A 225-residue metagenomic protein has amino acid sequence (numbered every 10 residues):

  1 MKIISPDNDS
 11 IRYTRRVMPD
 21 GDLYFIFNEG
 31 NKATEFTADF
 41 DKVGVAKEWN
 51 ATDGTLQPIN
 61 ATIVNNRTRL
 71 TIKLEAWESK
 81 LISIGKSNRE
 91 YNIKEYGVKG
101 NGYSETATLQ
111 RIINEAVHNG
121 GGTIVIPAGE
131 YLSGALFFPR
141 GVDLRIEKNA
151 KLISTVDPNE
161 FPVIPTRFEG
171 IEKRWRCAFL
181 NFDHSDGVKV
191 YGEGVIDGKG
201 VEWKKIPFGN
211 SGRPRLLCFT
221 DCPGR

Functional and structural regions predicted by a protein language model:
M1-N88: Carbohydrate-binding surfaces of carbohydrate-active enzymes
I82, N88-R225: Extracellular/periplasmic carbohydrate-active domains that bind, remodel, or depolymerize complex polysaccharides
